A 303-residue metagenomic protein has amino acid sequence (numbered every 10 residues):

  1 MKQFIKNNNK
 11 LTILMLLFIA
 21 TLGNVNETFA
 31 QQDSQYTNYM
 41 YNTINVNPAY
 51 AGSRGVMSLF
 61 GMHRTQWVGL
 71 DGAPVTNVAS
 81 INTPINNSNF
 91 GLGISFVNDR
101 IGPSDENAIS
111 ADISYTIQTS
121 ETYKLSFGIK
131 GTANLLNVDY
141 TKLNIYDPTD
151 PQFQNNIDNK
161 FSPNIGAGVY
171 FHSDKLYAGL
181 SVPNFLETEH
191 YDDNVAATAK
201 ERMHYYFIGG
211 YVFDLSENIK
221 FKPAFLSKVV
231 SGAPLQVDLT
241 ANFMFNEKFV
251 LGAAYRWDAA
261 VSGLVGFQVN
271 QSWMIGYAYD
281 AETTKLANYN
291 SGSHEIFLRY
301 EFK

Functional and structural regions predicted by a protein language model:
M1-D33, A241, G292, F302: Bacterial Sec-dependent N-terminal signal peptides
Q31-K303: Subset of outer-membrane beta-barrel
